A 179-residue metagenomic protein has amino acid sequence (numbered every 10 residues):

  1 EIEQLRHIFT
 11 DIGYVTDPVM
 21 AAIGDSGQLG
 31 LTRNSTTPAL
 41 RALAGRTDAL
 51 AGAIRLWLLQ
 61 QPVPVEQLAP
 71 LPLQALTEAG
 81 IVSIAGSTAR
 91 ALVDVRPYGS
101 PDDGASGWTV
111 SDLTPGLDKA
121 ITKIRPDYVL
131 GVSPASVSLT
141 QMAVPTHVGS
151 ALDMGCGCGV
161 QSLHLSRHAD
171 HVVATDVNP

Functional and structural regions predicted by a protein language model:
E1-L117: N-terminal auxiliary segments of SAM/dcSAM-dependent transferases
A42, A51, T122-P126, G155: A near-ubiquitous, low-amplitude feature marking generic local secondary-structure context
E66, V129-L130, T175: Helix-turn-helix-type domain boundary/helix-start signal
V110-V144: Class I S-adenosylmethionine
S133-P179: Conserved SAM/SAH cofactor-binding pocket of Class I
